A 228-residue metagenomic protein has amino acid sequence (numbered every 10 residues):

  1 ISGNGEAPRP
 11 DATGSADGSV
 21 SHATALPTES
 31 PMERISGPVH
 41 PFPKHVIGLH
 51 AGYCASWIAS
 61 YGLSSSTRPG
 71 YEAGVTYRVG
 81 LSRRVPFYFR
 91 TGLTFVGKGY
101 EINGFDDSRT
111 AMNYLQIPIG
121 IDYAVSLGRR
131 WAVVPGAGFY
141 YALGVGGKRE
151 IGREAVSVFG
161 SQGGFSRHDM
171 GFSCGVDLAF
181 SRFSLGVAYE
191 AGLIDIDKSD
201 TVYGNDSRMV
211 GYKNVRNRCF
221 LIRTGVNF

Functional and structural regions predicted by a protein language model:
I1-T76, G225-N227: Short glycine/proline- and aromatic-enriched beta-strand/turn motifs that initiate or cap beta-hairpins
S36-K44, L81-F87, S126-A132: Short loop/turn motifs that connect adjacent beta-strands in outer-membrane beta-barrel proteins
P38-H40, S60-S66, D106-T110, S161-F165 (+1 more regions): Outer-membrane beta-barrel domain signature
P43-H45, S65-Y71, A111-I117, W131 (+3 more regions): Residues that define the transmembrane beta-barrel architecture of outer-membrane proteins
L49-Y53, Y71-V79, R83, L93-F95 (+5 more regions): Residues on the lipid-exposed face of transmembrane beta-strands in outer-membrane beta-barrel proteins
C54-I58, V96-Y100, Y140-G146, E190-I196: Structural signature of outer-membrane beta-barrel domains
A59-S65, E101-D107, G147-A155, D197-G204: Outer-membrane beta-barrel translocator domains and adjoining extracellular loop/strand segments of Gram-negative
T94, D169-F228: Predominantly the C-terminal beta-signal and adjacent terminal strand-loop region of outer-membrane beta-barrel
